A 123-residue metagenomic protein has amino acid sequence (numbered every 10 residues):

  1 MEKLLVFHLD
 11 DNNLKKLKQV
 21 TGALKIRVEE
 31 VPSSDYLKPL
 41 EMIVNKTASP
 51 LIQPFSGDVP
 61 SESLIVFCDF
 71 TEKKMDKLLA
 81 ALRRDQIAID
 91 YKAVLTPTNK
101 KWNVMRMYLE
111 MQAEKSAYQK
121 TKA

Functional and structural regions predicted by a protein language model:
M1-E2, T121-A123: Short, Lys/Arg-enriched, disordered terminal segments
M1-H8, S61-I65, Q112: Long, low-complexity, intrinsically disordered polar/charged segments
M1-K46: N-terminal, charge-rich interaction modules
F7, L64, C68-D69, A93-P97: Short, charged/polar micro-motifs that form catalytic or ligand-binding hotspots
D10-N13, Y36, T71-K74, T98-W102: Gly/Ser/Thr-rich loops at beta-strand to alpha-helix junctions that form or flank small-molecule/cofactor-binding
N13-G22, E29, L79-T121: Helix-rich interaction surfaces within compact, conserved domain-sized segments that mediate assembly or partner
Y36-V66: Short, intrinsically disordered low-complexity segments
F55-D85: Mid-chain, well-packed structural core segment of small domains
